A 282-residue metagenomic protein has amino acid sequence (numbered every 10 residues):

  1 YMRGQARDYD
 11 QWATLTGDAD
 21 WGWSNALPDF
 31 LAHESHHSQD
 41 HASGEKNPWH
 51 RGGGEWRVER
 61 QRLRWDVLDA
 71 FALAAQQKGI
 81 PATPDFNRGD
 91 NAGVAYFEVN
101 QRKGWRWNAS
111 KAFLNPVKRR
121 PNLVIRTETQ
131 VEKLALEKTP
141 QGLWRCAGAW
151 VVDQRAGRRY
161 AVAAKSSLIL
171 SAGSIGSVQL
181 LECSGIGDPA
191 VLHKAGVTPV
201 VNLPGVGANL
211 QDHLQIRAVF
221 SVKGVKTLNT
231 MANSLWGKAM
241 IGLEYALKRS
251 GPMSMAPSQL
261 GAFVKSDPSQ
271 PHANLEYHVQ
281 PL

Functional and structural regions predicted by a protein language model:
Y1-T14, G185: Periplasmic solute-binding protein
Q5-D8, G22, V67, F71 (+4 more regions): Stable alpha-helical elements in mature extracytoplasmic
T14-K138, L143-C146, Q154, R217-G242: Conserved redox-cofactor binding core of oxidoreductases
G17-D18, E34-S35, S174-G176, I186-D188 (+1 more regions): Acidic glycine-/aspartate-rich tracts in secreted/extracellular proteins
G44, V58, V178, E182 (+1 more regions): Mid-to-C-terminal "cap/lid" subdomains and adjacent gly/pro-rich loops that border and regulate access to redox
E137, W150-Q154, F263-D267: A generic structural motif
V152, L170-A172, C183: Short, well-ordered coil/turn residues at beta-beta hairpins and beta-strand->alpha-helix junctions within
A156-I175: Core beta-strand elements of the Rossmann-like FAD/NAD(P) dinucleotide-binding domain in flavoenzyme oxidoreductases
